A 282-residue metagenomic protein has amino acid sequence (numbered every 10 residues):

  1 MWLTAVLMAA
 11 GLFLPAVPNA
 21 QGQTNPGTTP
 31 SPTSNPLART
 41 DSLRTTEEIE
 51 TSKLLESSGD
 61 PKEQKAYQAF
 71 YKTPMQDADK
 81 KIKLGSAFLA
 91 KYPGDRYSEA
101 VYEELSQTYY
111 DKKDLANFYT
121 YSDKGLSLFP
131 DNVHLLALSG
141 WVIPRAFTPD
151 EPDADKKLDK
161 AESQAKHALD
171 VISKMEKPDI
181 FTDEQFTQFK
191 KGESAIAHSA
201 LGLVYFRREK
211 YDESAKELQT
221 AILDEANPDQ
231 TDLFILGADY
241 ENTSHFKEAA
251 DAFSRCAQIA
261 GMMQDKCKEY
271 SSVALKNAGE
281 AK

Functional and structural regions predicted by a protein language model:
P18-A100, K282: N-terminal leader/linker segments that initiate helical-solenoid repeat arrays
K91-S98, G125-V133, P152, S173-G192 (+2 more regions): Short solvent-exposed coil/turn linkers within tandem alpha-helical repeat scaffolds
D155-S173, E241-D265, S272: TPR/TPR-like (Sel1-like) alpha-helical repeat modules
